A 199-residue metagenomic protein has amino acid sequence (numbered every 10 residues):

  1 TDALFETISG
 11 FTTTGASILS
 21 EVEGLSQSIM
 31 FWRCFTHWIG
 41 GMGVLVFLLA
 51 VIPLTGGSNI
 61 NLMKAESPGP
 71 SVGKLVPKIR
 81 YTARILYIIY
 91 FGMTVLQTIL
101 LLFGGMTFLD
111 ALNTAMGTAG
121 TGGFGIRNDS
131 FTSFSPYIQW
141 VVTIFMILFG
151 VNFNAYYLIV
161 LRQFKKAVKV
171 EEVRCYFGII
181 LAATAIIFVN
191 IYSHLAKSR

Functional and structural regions predicted by a protein language model:
T1-R199: Membrane-proximal intracellular helices of multi-pass ion channels
